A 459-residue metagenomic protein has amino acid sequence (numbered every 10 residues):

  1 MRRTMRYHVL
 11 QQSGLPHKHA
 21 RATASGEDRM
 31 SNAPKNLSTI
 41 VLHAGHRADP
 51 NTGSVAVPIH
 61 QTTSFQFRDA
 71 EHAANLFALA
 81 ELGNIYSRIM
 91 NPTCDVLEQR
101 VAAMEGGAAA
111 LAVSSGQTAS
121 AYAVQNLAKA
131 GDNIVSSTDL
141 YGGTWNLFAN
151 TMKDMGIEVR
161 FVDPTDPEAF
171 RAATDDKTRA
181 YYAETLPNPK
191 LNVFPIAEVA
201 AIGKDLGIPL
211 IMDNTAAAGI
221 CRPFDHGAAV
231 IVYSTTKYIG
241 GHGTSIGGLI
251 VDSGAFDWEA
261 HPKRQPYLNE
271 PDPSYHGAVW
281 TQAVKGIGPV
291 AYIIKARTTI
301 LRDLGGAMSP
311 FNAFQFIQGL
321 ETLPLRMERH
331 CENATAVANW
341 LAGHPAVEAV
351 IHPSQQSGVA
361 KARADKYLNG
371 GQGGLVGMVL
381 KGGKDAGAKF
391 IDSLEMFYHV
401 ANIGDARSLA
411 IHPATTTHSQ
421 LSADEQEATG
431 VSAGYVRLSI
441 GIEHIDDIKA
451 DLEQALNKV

Functional and structural regions predicted by a protein language model:
H17-R21, G26-R29, A149-N150, E158 (+4 more regions): PLP-dependent enzyme catalytic core of the Aspartate aminotransferase-like
G26-N84: N-terminal glycine-rich, Lys/His-bearing helix-loop that initiates the first secondary-structure elements of many
S31, V41-H43, R47-P50, A109-G343: Conserved PLP-enzyme active-site core in the AAT-like
H46-A48, Q61-F67, K237, G254-A255 (+6 more regions): Glycine-rich beta-alpha junction loops
S64, D69-A121, G143-T151: Conserved N-terminal alpha-helix of the aminotransferase class I/II PLP-enzyme fold
M327, T335, L341-A342, A346-V436 (+1 more regions): Conserved C-terminal alpha-helix-loop-beta "cap" of PLP-dependent enzymes that closes/shapes the active-site mouth
